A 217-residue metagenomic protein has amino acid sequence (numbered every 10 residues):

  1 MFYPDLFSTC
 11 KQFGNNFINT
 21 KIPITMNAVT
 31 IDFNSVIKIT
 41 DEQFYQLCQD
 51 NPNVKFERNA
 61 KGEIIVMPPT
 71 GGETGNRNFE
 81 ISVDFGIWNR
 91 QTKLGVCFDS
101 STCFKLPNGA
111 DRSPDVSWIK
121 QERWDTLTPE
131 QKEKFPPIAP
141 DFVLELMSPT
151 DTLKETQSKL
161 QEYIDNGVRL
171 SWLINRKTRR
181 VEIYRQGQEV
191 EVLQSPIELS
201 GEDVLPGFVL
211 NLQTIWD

Functional and structural regions predicted by a protein language model:
F2-D217: Gly/Pro/Ser/Thr-rich low-complexity, intrinsically disordered segments predominantly at protein N-termini
